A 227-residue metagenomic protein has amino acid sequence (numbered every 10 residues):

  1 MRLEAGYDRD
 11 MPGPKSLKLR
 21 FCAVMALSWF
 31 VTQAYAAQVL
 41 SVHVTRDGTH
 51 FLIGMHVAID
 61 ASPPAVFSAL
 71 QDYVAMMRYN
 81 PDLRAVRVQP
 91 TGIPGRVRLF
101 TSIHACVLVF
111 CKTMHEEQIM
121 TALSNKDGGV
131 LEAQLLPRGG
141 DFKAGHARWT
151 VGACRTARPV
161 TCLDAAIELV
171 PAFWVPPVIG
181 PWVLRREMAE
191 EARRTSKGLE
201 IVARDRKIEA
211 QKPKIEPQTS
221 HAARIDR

Functional and structural regions predicted by a protein language model:
E4, P81, Q211-K214, Q218: Charged/polar low-complexity intrinsically disordered segments
D10-A23: Bacterial N-terminal signal peptides that target proteins for export
R20-Q33: Bacterial N-terminal signal peptides
A34-P94: Hydrophobic ligand-binding cavity/cleft-lining segments
L52-G54, F100, K112-Q118, K143-R148 (+1 more regions): Short, surface-exposed coil-to-beta transition loops
A58, V88-G139, R193-E209, A223-R224: Glycine-rich portal/gate segments that line the openings of hydrophobic small-molecule binding cavities
L70-D72, N80-L83, G92, T101-A105 (+3 more regions): A mature extracytoplasmic/lumenal domain signature
L135-R186: Beta-strand/loop substructures that line and gate deep hydrophobic ligand-binding cavities in soluble
